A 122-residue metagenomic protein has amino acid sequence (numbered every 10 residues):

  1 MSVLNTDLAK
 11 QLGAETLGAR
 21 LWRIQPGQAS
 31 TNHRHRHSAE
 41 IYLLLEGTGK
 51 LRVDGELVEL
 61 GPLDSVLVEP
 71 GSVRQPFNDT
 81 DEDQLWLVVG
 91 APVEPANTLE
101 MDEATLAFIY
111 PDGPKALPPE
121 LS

Functional and structural regions predicted by a protein language model:
M1-N32, S38: A short glycine-rich, His/Asp/Glu-containing loop-to-beta-strand
G13-E15, Q25-Q28, T48-K50, L57 (+1 more regions): Short, charged/polar surface micro-motifs in flexible loops or helix N-caps
L21-Q25, R34-R52, V89-P92: Short, conserved beta-strand element in jelly-roll/cupin
N32, L51, V68, R74-T80: Short beta-strand His + acidic residue motifs that chelate non-heme Fe in jelly-roll/DSBH and cupin folds
H37-S38, E56, S72-V73, E82 (+1 more regions): A generic "binding-loop/recognition-motif" signal
L45, R52-D54, G61, F77 (+1 more regions): Beta-strand residues in well-ordered beta-sheet regions across diverse protein folds
G55-G71: Short acidic-glycine-tyrosine-enriched beta hairpin
F77-S122: Double-stranded beta-helix
